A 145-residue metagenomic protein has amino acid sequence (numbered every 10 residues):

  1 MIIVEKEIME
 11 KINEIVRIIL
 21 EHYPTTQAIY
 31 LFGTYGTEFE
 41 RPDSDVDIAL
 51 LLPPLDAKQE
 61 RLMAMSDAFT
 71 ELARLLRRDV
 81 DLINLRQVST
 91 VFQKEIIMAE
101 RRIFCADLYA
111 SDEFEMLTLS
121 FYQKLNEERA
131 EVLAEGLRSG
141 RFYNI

Functional and structural regions predicted by a protein language model:
M1-A28, G36-P42, L55-I145: Catalytic core of pol beta-like nucleotidyltransferases
S44-V46: Change "...and in nucleic-acid phosphodiester-cleaving endonucleases..." to "...and in nucleic-acid processing enzymes
A49-L51: Short hydrophobic/aromatic beta-strand micro-patches that form the beta-sheet surface supporting nucleotide- or nucleic
